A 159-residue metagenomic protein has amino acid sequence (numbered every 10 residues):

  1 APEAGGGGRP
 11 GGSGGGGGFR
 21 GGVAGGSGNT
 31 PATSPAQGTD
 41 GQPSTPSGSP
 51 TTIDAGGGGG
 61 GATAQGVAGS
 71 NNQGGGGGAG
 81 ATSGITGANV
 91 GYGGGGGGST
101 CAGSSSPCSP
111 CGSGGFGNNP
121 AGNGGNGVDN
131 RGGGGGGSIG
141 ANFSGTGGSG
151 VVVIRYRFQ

Functional and structural regions predicted by a protein language model:
A1-Q159: Low-complexity, glycine/proline-biased repetitive segments and flexible coils/loops
